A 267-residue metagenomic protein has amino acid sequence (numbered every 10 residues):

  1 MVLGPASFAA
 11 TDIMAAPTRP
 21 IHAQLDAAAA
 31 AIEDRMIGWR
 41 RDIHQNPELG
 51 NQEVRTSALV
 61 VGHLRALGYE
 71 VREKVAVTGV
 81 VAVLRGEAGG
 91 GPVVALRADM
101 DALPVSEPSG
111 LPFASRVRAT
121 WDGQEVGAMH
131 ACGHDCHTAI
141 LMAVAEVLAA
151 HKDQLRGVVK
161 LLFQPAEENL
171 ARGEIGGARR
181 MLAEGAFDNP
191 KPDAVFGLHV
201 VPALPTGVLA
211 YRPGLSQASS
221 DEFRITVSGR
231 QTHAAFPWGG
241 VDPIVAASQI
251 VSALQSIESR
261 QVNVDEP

Functional and structural regions predicted by a protein language model:
M1-V2, A246: An N-terminal domain-start capping segment
V2-D12: C-terminal segment of classical bacterial N-terminal signal peptides
A10-P20: Cleaved targeting-peptide boundary
T18-M129, A139-G157: Acidic/His- and Gly-rich active-site-bordering loop/insert found across diverse amide/peptide-bond hydrolases
V117-M129, D135-C136, D153-E266: Histidine/acidic-residue-rich, glycine-tolerant segments that coordinate divalent metal ions
